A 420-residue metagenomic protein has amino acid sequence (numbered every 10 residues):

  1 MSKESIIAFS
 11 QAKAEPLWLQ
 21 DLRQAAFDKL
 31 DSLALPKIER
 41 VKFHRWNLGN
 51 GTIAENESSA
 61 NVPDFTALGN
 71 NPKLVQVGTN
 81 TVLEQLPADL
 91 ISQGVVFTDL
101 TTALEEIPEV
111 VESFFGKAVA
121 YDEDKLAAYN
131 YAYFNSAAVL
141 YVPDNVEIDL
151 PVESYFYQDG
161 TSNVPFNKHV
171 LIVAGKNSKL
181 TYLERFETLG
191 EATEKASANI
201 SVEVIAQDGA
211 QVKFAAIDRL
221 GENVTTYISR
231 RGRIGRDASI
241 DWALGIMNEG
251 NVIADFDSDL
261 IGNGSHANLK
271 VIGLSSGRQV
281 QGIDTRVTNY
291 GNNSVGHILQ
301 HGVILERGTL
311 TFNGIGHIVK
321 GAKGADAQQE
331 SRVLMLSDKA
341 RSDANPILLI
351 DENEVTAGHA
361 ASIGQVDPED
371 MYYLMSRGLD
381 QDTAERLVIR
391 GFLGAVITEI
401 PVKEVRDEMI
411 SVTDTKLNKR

Functional and structural regions predicted by a protein language model:
M1-A128, L305: N-terminal amphipathic, basic helical "cap/leader" segment at the start of enzyme domains
V96, L100-L379, L393, I397-R420: Conserved beta-strand/loop scaffold segments within soluble protein domains that form the structured core and edges
R390: Short, conserved phosphate-binding/catalytic loop or strand-edge motifs used in phosphoryl-/nucleotidyl-transfer
